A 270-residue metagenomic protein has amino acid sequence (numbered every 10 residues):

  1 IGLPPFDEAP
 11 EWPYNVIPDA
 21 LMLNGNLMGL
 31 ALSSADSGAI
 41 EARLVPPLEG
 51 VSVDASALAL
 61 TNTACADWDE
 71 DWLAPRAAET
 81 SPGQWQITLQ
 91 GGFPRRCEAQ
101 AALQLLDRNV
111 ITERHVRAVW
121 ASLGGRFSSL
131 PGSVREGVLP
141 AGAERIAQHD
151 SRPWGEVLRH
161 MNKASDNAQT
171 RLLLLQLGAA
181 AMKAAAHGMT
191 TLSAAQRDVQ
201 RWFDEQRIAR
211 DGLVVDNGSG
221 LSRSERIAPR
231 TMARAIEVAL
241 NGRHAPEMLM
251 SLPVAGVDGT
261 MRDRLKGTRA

Functional and structural regions predicted by a protein language model:
I1-A64: Polar, glycine-rich mid-to-C-terminal structural blocks that act as macromolecule-binding/assembly scaffolds
L30, E144, T170, T260-M261: Secretory-pathway/luminal and periplasmic proteins that interact with or process carbohydrate-rich
A42, V53, E70-E79, A270: Generic structural motif
N62-P246: A small/polar active-site loop signature that marks catalytic segments
E205-G212, V254-A270: Active-site Gly/Thr loop motif
E225, L249-M250, D258: C-terminal structured domain segments across diverse proteins
